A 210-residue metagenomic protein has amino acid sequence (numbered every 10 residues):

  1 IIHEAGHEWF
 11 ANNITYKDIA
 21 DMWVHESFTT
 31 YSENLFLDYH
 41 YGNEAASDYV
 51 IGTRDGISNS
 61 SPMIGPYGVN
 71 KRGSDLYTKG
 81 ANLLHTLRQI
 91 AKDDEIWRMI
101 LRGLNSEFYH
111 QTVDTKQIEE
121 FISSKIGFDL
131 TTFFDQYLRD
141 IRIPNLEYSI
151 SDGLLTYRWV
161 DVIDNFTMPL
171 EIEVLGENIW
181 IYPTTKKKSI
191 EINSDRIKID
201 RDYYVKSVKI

Functional and structural regions predicted by a protein language model:
I1-S47: Zinc-dependent metallopeptidase catalytic helix centered on the HExxH motif and its immediate flanking segment
I19-D21, G68-S74: Solvent-exposed loop and edge beta-strand segments that line ligand/cofactor-binding and catalytic clefts
F28-L35, G52, L83-T86, F121: Generic recognition of well-ordered alpha-helical segments
F36-I57, I96-I100: Short helix/loop segments within enzyme catalytic domains that coordinate or immediately flank catalytic cofactors
G56-N70: The feature captures the short pre-catalytic strand/loop hairpin that immediately precedes and shapes the active-site
G73-S151, L155: Amphipathic alpha-helical substructures
L130-T131, S151-D202: Beta-strand-rich binding/interaction modules
R201-I210: Short acidic/polar inter-strand loop motif in beta-rich domains
